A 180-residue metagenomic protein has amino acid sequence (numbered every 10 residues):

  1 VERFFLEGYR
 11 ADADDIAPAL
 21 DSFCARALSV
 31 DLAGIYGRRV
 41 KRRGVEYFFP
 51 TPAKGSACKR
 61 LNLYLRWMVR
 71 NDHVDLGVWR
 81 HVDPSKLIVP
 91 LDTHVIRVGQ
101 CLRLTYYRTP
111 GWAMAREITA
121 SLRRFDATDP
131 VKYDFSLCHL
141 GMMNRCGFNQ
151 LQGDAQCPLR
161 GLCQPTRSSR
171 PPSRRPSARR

Functional and structural regions predicted by a protein language model:
V1-R180: HhH-family (HhH-GPD) DNA N-glycosylase catalytic core used in base-excision repair
